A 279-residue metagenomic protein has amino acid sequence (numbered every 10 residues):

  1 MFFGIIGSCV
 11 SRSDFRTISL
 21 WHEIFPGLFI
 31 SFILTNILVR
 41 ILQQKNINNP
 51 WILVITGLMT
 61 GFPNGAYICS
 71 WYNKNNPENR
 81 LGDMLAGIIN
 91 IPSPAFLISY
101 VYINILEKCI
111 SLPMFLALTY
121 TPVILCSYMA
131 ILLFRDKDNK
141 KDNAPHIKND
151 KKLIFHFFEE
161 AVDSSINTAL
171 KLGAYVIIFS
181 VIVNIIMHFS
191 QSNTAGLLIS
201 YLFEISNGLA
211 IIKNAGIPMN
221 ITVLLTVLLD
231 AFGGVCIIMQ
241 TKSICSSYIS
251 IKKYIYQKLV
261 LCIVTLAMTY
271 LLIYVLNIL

Functional and structural regions predicted by a protein language model:
M1-I33, L116-Q191, L279: Selected transmembrane alpha-helices and immediately adjacent juxtamembrane segments of polytopic inner-membrane
F15-Y72: Membrane helical hairpin/interfacial module
S19-F32, P50, L118, L224-L228 (+1 more regions): Entry/N-cap segments of selected transmembrane alpha helices and their immediately preceding amphipathic helices
T35, V39, T60, P122-C126 (+6 more regions): Alpha-helical transmembrane segments of multipass membrane proteins
I47-L106, I199-S246: Alpha-helical membrane segments and immediately flanking helix-loop junctions that form or couple to the substrate/ion
P77-L132, I244-M268: Membrane-core helix-loop-helix motifs of multi-pass transport proteins
F158, V162-D230: Transmembrane helical segments that form the transport core of multi-pass membrane transport proteins
M268-L279: Juxtamembrane boundary at the C-terminal end of a transmembrane helix
